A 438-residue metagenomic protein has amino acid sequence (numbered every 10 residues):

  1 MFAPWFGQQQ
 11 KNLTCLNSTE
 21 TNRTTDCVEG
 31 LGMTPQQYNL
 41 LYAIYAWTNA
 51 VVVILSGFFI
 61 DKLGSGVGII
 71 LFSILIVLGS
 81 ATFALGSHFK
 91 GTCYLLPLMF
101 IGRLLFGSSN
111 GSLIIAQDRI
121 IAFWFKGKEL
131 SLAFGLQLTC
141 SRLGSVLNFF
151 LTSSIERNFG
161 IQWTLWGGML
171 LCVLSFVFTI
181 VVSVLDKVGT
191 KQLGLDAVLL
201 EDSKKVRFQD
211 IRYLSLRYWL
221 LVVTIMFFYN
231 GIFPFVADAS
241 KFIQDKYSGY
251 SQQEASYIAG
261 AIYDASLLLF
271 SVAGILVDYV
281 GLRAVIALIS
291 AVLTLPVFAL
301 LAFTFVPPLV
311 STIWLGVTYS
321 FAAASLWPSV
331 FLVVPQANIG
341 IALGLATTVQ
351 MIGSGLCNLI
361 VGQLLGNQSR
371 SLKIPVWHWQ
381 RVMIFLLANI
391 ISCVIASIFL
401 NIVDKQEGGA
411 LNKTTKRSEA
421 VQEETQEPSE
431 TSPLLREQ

Functional and structural regions predicted by a protein language model:
A46-I54, S145-V146, Y263-S271, G355: Residue-level signature of mid-helix packing/kink "hotspots" within the transmembrane helices of 12-pass Major
V51-S65, L269-L282, L365: Helix-to-loop junctions at the C-terminal end of transmembrane segments in multipass secondary transporters
I74-T92, V292-F305: C-terminal ends and interior cores of transmembrane alpha-helices in multi-pass membrane transporters/permeases
L96, F100-C140: Cytoplasmic helix-loop-helix junction between adjacent transmembrane helices in 12-TM secondary transporters
Q137-T190: Helix-loop-helix hairpin linking two adjacent transmembrane segments in secondary transporters
T164-V181, Q380-F399: Symmetry-related core transmembrane helices of the 12-TM Major Facilitator Superfamily/SLC fold
S215-L267, S271, C357-N358: Extracytoplasmic gate region of multi-pass secondary transporters
G281-S329: C-terminal transmembrane helical hairpin of 12-TM major facilitator-type secondary transporters
